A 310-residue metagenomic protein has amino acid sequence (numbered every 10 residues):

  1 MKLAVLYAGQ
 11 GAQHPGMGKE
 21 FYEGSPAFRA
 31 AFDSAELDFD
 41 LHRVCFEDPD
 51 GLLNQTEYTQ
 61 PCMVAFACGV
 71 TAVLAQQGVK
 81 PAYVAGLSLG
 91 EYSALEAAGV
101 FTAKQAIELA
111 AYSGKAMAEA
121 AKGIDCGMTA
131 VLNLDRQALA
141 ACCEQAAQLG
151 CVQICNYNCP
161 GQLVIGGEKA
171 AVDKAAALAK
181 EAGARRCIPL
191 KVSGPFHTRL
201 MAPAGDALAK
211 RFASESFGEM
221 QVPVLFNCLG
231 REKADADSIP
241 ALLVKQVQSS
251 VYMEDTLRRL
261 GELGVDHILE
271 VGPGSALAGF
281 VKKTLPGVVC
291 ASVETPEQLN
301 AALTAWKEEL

Functional and structural regions predicted by a protein language model:
M1-L139, E144, L190, H267-L299: FabD-like malonyl-/acyl-CoA
G11-A12, L37-H42, A98-S249: Alpha/beta catalytic cores of group-transfer enzymes, especially the acyltransferase/condensing modules of polyketide
A75, K180, R258-G264: Non-catalytic positions within long, well-ordered alpha-helices that form the structural scaffold/packing of enzyme
L225, V244, L257-G261, A278 (+2 more regions): Generic hydrophobic alpha-helical scaffold/packing signal
L229, V289-L310: Short, flexible loop segments at boundaries between secondary-structure elements
Y252-M253: Amphipathic coiled-coil/heptad-repeat helices and related helical stalk/stem segments that mediate oligomerization
